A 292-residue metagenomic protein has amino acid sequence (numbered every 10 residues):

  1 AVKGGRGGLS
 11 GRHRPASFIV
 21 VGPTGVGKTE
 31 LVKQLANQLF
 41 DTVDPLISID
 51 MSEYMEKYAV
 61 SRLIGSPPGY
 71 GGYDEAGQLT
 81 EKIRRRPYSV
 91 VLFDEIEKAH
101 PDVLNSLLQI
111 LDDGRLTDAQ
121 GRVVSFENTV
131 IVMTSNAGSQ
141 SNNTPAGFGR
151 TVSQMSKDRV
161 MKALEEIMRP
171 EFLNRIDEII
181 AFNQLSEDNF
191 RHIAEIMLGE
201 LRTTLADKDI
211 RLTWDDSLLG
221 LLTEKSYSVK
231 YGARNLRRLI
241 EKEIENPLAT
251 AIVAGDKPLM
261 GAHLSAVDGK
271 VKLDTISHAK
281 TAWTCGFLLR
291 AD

Functional and structural regions predicted by a protein language model:
A1-D292: AAA+ P-loop NTPase nucleotide-binding core of proteostasis motors
